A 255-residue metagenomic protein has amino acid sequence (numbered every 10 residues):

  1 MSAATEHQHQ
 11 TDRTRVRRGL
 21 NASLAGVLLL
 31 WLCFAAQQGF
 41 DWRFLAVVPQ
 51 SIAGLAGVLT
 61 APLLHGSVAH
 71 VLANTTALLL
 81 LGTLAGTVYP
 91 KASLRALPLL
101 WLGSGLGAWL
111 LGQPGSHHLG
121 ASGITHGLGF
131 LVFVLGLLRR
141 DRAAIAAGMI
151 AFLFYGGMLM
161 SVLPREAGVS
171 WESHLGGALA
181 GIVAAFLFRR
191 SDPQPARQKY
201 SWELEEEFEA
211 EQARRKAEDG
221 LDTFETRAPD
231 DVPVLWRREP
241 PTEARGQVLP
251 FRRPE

Functional and structural regions predicted by a protein language model:
M1, R252-E255: Short, intrinsically disordered, low-complexity terminal/loop segments
S2-E225, L235-R237: A detector for small-residue-rich transmembrane helices and their helix-helix packing motifs
L221-F224, V232-R253: Short hydrophobic short-linear motifs embedded in intrinsically disordered terminal tails or helical linkers
